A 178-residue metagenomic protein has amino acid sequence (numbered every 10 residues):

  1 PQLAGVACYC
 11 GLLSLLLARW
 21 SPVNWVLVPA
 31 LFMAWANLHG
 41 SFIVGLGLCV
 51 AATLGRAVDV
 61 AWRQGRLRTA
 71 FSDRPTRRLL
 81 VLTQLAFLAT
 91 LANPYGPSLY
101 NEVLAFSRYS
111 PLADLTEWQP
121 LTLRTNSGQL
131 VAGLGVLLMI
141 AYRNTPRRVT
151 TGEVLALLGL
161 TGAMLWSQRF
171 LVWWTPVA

Functional and structural regions predicted by a protein language model:
P1-A4: Short acidic/glycine- and proline-prone juxtamembrane loop motifs at membrane-interface regions of multi-pass membrane
Y9-A18, L31-F32, L48-D59, G159: Hydrophobic transmembrane alpha-helices
Y9-W25, L138-T145: Membrane-interface transmembrane helices that cradle and orient dolichyl/undecaprenyl
L15-S21, L38-V44, G55-Q64, L165-V172: Juxtamembrane membrane-interface segments at transmembrane alpha-helix termini
A18-M33, R77-V81, T151-L158: Short hydrophobic alpha-helices at membrane interfaces in multi-pass membrane enzymes
W25-G40, L85-T90, L158-M164: Membrane-interface alpha helices of multi-pass inner-membrane proteins
G40-R147: Transmembrane catalytic cores of multi-pass membrane glycosyltransferases and polysaccharide-assembly enzymes
L48, L160-A178: Hydrophobic/aromatic-rich transmembrane helices and adjacent perimembrane loops
